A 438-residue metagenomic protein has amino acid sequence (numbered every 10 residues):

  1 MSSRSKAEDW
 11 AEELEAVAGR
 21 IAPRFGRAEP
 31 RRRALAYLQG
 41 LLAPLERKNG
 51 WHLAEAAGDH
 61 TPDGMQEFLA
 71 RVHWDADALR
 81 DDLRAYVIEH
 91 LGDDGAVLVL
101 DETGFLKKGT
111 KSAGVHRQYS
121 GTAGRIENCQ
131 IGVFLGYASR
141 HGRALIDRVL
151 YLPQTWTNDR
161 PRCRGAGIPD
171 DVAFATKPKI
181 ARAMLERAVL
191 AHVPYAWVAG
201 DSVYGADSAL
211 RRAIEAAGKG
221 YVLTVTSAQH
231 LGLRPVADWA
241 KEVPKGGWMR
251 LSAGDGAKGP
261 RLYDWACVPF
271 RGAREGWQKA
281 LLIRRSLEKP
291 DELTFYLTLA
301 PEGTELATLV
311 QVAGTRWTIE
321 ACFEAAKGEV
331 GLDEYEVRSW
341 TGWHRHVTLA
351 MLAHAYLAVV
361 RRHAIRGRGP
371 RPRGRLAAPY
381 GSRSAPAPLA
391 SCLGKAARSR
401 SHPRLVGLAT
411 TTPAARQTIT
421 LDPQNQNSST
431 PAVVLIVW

Functional and structural regions predicted by a protein language model:
M1-P30, L41, L152, A166 (+5 more regions): A short, flexible helix-boundary coil/loop motif
M1-V198, V203-G220, S227-H230, I436: Conserved, well-structured functional cores that handle cations and Mg-NTP chemistry
L100, G104, Y204, G303-V337: Short amphipathic alpha-helical "interface-anchor" segments enriched in bulky aromatics
I126-I131, K289-E292, I319: Short, flexible loop/turn motifs enriched in small residues
I131, T318, C322, R345-M351: Catalytic-loop motifs flanking and including active-site residues across diverse enzymes
G136-A138, V149-Y151, T224-T226, V268 (+3 more regions): Structured loops at beta-to-helix junctions and adjacent beta-edge loops in soluble globular domains
A273-T304, W317: Charge-patterned, long linear interaction tracts outside catalytic cores
